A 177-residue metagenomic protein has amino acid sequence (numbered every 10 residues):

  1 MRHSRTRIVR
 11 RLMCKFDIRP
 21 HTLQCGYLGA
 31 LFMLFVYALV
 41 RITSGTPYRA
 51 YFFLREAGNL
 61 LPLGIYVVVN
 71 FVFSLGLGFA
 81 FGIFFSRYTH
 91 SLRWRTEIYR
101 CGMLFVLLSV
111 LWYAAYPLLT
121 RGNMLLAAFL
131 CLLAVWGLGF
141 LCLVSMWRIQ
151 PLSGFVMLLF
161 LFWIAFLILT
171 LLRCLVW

Functional and structural regions predicted by a protein language model:
M13-G29: N-terminal membrane topogenic signal
F16-I18, S86-I98, M146-G154: Membrane-interface helix-boundary motifs at transmembrane edges
F32-R49: Alpha-helical transmembrane segments of multi-pass membrane proteins
R49-L61: Perimembrane loop-to-helix junctions flanking transmembrane segments
G58-L75: Interfacial helix-start motif at the membrane-water boundary
L75, F79-A114: Helix-adjacent hinge/juxtasegments
A115-A127, W147-R148, L172-W177: Membrane-interface helix caps and helix-loop-helix hairpins in membrane proteins
V144-W177: Terminal transmembrane helical module of multi-pass membrane proteins
